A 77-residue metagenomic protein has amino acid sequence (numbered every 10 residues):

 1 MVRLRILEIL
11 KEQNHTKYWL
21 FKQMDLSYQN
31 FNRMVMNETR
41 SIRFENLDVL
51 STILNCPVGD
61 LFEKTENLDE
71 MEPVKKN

Functional and structural regions predicted by a protein language model:
M1-T16: A short, Lys/Arg-rich alpha-helix, primarily the initiator
E8, R33, F62-N77: Short, charged recognition helix plus adjacent turn of helix-turn-helix-like nucleic-acid-binding domains
L10, F21, S51: The alpha-helix within a helix-turn-helix
K11, D25, M36, E66: Residue-level detection of the helix-turn-helix DNA-binding "recognition helix"
H15-R33: Short alpha-helical DNA-recognition segment
T39-V49: Short, basic-rich loop-to-helix N-cap that marks the start of a DNA-contacting helix
